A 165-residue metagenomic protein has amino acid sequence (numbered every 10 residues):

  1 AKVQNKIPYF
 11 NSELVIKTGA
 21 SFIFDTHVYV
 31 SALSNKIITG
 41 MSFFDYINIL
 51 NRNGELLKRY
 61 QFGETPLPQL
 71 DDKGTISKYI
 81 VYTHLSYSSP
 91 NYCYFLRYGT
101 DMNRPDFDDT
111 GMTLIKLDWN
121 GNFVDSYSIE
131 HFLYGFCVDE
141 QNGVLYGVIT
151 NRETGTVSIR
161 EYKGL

Functional and structural regions predicted by a protein language model:
A1-L165: Eukaryotic scaffold repeat domains enriched in small/polar residues
